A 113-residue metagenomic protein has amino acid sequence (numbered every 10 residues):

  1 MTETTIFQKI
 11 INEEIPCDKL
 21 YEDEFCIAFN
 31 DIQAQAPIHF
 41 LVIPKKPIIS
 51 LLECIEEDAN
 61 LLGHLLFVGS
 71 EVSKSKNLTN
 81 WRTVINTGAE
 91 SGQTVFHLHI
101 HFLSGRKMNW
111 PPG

Functional and structural regions predicted by a protein language model:
M1-G113: HIT superfamily nucleotide-processing domains
